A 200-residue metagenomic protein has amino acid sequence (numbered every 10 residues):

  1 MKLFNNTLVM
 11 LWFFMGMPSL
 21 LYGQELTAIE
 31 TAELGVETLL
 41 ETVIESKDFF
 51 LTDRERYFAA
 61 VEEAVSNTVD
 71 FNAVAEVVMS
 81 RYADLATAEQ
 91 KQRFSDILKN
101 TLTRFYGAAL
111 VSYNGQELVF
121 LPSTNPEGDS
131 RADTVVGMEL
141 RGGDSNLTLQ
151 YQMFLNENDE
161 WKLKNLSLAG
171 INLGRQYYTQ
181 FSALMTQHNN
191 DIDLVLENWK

Functional and structural regions predicted by a protein language model:
M1-N6: Positively charged n-region of N-terminal signal peptides that target proteins for export
L8-S19: Bacterial N-terminal signal peptides
E25-Y106: Early exported N-terminus immediately downstream of N-terminal targeting peptides
D70-A75, V111-N114, V119, T148 (+3 more regions): Generic, ordered loop/turn and secondary-structure boundary motif
K91, V136, L163: Surface-exposed aromatic
R104-L147, N198-K200: Surface-exposed, charged secondary-structure patches
R141-A169: Extended hydrophobic
E157, N165-K200: Low-complexity, intrinsically disordered terminal/linker segments enriched in charged and Gly/Pro repeats
